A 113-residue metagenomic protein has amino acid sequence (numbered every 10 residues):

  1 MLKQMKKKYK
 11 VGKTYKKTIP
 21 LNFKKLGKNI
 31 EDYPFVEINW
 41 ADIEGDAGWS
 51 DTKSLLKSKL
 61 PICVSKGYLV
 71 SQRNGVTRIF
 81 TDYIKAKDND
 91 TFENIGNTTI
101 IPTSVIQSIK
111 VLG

Functional and structural regions predicted by a protein language model:
L2-G113: Conserved RNA-binding domains used in RNP assembly and mRNA/RNA metabolism
